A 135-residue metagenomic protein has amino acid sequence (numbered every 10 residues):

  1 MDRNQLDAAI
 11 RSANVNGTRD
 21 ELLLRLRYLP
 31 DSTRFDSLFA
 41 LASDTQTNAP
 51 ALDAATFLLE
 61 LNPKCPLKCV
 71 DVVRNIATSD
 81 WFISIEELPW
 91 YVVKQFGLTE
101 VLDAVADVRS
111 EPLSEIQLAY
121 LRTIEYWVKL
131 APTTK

Functional and structural regions predicted by a protein language model:
M1-A8, L29-A42, K64-A77, L98-R109 (+1 more regions): Amphipathic alpha-helical scaffolding segments comprising HEAT/armadillo-like alpha-solenoid repeats
M1-L22: N-terminal "cap/leader" segments of large eukaryotic alpha-helical scaffolds
R11-A13, L26-R27, A77-S79, V92: A short, ordered amphipathic alpha-helix with a cationic face
N14-V15, Q46-N48, W81-F82, P112-Q117: Short inter-helical turns and helix N-cap capping residues of alpha-solenoid HEAT/ARM repeat scaffolds
G17-L29, L52-K64, S84-F96, A119-A131: Structural detector for internal amphipathic alpha-helices that build alpha-solenoid repeat scaffolds
L22, A42, A54, D71 (+3 more regions): Generic preference for flexible, low-structure residues
F39-I83, V93: Alpha-helical adaptor scaffolds
S79-E115: A mid-sequence interfacial segment
